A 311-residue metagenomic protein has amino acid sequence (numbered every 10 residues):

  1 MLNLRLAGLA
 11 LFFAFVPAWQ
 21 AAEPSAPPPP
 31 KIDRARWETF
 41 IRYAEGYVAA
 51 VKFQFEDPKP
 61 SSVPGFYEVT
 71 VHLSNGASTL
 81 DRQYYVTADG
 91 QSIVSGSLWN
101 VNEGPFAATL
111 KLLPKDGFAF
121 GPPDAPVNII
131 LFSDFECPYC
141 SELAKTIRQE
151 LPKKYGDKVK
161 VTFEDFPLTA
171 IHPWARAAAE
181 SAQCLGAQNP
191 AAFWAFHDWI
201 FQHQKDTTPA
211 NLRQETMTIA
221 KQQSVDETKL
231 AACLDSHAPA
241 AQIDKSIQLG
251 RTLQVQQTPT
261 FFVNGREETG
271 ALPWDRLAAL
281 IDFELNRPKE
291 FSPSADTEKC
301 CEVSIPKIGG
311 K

Functional and structural regions predicted by a protein language model:
M1-L6: Positively charged n-region of N-terminal signal peptides that target proteins for export
A7-A18: Bacterial N-terminal signal peptides
A22-R34, E38-S95, M217-K311: C-terminal cap of thioredoxin/glutaredoxin-like
Y47-A49, P123, Y155: Short, structurally constrained coil/turn elements that cap an alpha-helix or connect an alpha-helix to the following
K52, P126, K158-K160: A generic structural signal for alpha->beta connector loops
G96-L110, D116: Non-catalytic propeptide/linker segments at domain boundaries
L110-V127: A short beta-strand-turn-helix
I130-K221, L253-Q256, F283, F291-K311: Structural alpha/beta surface segment adjacent to cysteine/selenocysteine redox centers across thiol/disulfide enzymes
